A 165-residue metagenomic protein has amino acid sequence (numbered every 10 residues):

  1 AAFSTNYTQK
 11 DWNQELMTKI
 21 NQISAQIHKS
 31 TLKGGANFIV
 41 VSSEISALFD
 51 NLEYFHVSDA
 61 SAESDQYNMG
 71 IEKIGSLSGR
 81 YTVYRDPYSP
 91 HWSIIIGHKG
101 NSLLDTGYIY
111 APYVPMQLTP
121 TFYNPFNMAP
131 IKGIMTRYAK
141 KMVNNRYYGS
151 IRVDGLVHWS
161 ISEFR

Functional and structural regions predicted by a protein language model:
A2-Q26, E44-R165: Sequence/fold signature of self-assembling virion shell proteins
Q26-L32: Surface-exposed acidic, glycine-flexible loop patches that form ligand/cofactor-binding and adhesion interfaces
F38-V41: Structural recognition of the beta-strand scaffold that forms the well-ordered cores of secreted hydrolase catalytic
